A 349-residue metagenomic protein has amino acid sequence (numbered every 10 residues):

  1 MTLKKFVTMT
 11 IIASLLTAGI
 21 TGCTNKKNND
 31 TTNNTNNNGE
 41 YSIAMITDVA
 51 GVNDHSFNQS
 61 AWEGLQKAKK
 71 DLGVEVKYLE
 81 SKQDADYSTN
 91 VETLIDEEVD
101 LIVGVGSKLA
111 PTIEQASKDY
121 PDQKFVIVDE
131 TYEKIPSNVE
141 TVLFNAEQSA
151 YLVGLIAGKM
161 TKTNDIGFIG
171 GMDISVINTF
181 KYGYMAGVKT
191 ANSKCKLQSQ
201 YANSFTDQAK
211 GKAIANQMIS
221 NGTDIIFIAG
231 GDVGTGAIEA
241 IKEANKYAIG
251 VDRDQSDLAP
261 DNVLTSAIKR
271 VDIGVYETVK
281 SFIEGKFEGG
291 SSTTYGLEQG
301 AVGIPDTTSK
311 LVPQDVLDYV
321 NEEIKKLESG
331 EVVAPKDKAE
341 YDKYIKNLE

Functional and structural regions predicted by a protein language model:
M1-T10: Bacterial N-terminal signal peptides that target proteins for export
A13-S14: Repetitive helical segments and hydrophobic/amphipathic motifs
A18-G22: C-terminal motif of bacterial Sec signal peptides marking the signal peptidase cleavage site
T24-E349: A residue-level marker of the well-folded mature domains of exported/periplasmic proteins
